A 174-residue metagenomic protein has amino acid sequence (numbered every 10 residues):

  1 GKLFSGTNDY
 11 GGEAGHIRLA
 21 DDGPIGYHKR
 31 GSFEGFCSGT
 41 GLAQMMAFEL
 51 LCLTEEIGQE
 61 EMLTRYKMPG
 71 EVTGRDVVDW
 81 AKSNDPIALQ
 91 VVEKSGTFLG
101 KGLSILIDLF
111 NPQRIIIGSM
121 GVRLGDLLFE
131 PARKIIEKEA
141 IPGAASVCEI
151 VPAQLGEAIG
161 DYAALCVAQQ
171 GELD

Functional and structural regions predicted by a protein language model:
L3, D21-D174: ATP-binding/phosphotransfer module of carbohydrate and carboxylate kinases, centering on a glycine-rich
G6-E13: A short acidic/small-residue loop/turn micro-motif
H16-I17: Extended, polar/charged low-complexity intrinsically disordered and coiled-coil segments in eukaryotic
